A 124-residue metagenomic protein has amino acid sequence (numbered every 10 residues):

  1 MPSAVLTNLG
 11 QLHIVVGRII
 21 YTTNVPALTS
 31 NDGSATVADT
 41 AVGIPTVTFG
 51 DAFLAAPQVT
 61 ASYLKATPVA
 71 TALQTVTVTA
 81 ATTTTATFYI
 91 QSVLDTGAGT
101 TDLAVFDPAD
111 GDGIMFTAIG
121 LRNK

Functional and structural regions predicted by a protein language model:
M1-A55, K65-A66, V78, A86 (+1 more regions): Extracellular receptor-binding modules and their adjoining Ser/Thr/Gly/Asp/Asn-rich linkers
A56-T60: Short coil-to-beta transition motif at edge beta-strands of beta-rich domains
V69-A80: Low-complexity "stalk/linker" and mucin-like segments enriched in Ser/Thr/Pro/Ala/Gly
T83: Active-site lining segments that contact anionic ligands and/or coordinate catalytic metals
